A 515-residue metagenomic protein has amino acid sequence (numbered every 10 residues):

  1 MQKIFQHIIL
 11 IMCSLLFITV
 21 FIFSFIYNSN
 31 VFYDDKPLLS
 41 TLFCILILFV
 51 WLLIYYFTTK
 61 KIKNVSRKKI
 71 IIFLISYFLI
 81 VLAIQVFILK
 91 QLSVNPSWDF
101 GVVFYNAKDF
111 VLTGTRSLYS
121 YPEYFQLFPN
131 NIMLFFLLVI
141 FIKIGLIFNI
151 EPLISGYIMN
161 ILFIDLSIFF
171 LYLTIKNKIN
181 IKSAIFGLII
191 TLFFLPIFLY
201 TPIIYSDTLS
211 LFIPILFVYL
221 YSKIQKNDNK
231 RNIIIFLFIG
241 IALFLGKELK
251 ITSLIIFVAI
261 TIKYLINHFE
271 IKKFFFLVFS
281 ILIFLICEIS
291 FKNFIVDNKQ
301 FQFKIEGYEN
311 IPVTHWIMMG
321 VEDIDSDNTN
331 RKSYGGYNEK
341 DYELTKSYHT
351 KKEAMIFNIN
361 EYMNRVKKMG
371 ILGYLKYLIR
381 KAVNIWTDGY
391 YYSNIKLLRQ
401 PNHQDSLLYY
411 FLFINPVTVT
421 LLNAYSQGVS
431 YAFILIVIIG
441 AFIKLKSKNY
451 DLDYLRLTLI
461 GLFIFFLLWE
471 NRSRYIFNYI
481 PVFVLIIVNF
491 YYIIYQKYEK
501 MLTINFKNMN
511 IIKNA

Functional and structural regions predicted by a protein language model:
M1-V86, F275-L282, I494-Y495, E499-A515: Start-transfer (signal-anchor) and selected internal transmembrane alpha helices of multi-pass inner/ER membrane
Y33-L46, E151, S155, N160 (+1 more regions): Membrane-interface anchor segments at the N-terminal boundary of transmembrane helices in multi-pass membrane enzymes
V81, N160, F186-F193, L243 (+1 more regions): Short helix- or helix-capping micro-motifs that position conserved polar/aromatic residues at function-defining sites
K90-W98, G114-F136: Membrane-proximal lumenal/periplasmic loop motifs of glycosylation machinery
Y105-K108, E123-N149: Short hydrophobic/aromatic helix or loop-helix immediately within or flanking a transmembrane segment in polytopic
R116, N298-N402: Membrane-proximal stem/loop segments at transmembrane-domain junctions that anchor or position
I158-K178, L216, I436-F442: Transmembrane-helix motifs of polytopic, lipid-linked glycan transferases
P196-S210: Short acidic/glycine- and proline-prone juxtamembrane loop motifs at membrane-interface regions of multi-pass membrane
